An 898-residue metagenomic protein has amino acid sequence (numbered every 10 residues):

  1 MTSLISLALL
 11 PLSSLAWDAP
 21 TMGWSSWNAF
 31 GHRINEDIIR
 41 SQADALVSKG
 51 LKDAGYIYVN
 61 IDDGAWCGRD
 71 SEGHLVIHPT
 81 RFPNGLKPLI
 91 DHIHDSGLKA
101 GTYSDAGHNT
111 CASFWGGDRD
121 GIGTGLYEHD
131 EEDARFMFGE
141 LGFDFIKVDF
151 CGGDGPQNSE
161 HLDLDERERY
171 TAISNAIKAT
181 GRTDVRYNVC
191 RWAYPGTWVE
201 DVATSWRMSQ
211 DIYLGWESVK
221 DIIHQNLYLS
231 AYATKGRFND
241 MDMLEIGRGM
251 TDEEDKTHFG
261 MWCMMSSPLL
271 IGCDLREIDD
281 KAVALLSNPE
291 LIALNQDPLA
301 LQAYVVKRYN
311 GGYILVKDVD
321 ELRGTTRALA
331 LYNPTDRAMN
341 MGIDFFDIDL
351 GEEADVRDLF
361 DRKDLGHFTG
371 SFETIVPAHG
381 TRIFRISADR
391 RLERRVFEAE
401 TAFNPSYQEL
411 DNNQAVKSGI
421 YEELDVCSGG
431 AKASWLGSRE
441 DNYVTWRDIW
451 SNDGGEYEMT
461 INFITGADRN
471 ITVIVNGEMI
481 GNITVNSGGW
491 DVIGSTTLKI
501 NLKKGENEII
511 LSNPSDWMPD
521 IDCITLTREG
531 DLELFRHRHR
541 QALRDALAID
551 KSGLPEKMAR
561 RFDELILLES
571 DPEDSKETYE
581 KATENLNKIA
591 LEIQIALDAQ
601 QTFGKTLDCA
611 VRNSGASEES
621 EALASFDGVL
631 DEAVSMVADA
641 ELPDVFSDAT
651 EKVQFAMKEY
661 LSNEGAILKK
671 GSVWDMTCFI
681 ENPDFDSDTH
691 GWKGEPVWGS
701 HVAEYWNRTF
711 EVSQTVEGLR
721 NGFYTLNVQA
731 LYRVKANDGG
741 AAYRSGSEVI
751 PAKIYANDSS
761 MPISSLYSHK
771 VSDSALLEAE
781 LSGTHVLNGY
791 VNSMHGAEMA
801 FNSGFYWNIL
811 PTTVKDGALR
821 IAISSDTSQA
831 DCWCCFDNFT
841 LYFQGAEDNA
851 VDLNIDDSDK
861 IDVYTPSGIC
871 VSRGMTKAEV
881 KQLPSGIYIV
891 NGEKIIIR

Functional and structural regions predicted by a protein language model:
I38, Q42, L46-S159: Aromatic-lined carbohydrate-binding/catalytic grooves of carbohydrate-active enzymes
L98-G116, I177-G196: Aromatic-lined carbohydrate-recognition surfaces of secreted/lumenal glycan-active proteins
H129-E132, A179-T180, D184-D274: Glycan-recognition surfaces
W262-M265, L270-G272, R308-L350, H379 (+2 more regions): Carbohydrate-binding surface patches
R323-T325, L331-Q408, A415, P866 (+1 more regions): C-terminal beta-sandwich/jelly-roll accessory domains of carbohydrate-active enzymes
M339, I348-E353, T381-H537, K658-A846: Extracytoplasmic
G530-F679: Beta-rich interaction/scaffold domains
A850-R898: C-terminal outer-membrane/trafficking sorting elements
